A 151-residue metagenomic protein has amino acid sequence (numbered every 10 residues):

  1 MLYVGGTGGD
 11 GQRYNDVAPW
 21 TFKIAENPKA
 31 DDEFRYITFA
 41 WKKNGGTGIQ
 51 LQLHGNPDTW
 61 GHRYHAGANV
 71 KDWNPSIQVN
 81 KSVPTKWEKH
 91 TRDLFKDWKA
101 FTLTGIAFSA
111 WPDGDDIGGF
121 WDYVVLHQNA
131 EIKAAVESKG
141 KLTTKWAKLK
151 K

Functional and structural regions predicted by a protein language model:
L2: The Walker A/P-loop phosphate-binding site
G6-D97, D115-F120, V125-H127: Extracellular ligand-binding interfaces
W98-I106: Noncatalytic modules at the cell exterior or secretory-pathway interfaces, chiefly beta-strand-rich lectin/adhesion
A107-D115: Extracellular glycan-interaction patches encoded by glycine-rich segments
N129-E137: Short, charged low-complexity linker/loop segments at the C-terminal edge of domains
V136-K151: Short acidic, low-complexity intrinsically disordered linear motifs used for protein-protein interactions
